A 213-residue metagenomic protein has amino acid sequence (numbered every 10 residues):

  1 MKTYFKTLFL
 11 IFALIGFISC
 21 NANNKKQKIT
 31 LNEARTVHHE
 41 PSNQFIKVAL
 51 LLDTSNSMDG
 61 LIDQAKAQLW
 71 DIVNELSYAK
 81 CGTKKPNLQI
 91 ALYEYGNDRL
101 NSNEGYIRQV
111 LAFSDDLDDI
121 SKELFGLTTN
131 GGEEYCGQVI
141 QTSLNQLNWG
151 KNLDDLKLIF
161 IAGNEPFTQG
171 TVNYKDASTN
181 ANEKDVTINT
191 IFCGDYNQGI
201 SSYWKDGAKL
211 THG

Functional and structural regions predicted by a protein language model:
M1-F9: Bacterial N-terminal signal peptides that target proteins for export
F12-I15: Repetitive helical segments and hydrophobic/amphipathic motifs
I18-S19: C-terminal motif of bacterial Sec signal peptides marking the signal peptidase cleavage site
A22-G213: Divalent cation-coordinating acidic motifs and surrounding scaffolds that mediate Ca2+/Mg2+/Mn2+/Zn2+-dependent binding
